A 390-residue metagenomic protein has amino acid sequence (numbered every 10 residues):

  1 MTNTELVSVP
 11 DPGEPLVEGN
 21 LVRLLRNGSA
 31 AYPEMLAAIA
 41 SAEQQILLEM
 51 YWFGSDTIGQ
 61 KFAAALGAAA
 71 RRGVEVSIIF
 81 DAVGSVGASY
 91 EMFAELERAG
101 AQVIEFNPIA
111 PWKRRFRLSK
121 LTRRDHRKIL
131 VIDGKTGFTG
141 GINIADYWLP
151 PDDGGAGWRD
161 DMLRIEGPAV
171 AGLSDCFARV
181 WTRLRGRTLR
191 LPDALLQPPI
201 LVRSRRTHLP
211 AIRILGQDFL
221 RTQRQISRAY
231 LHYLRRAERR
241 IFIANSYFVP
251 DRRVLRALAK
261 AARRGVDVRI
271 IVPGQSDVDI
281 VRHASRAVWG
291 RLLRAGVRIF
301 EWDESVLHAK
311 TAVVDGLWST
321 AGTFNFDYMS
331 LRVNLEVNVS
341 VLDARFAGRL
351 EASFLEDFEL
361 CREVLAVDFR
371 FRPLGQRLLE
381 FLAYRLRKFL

Functional and structural regions predicted by a protein language model:
M1-L390: Charged, low-complexity intrinsically disordered terminal segments
